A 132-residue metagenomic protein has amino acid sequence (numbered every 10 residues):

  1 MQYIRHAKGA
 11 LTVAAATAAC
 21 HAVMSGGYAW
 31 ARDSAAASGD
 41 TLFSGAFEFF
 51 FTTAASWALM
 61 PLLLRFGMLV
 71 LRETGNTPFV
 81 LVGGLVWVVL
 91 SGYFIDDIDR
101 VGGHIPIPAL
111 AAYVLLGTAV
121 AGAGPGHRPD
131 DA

Functional and structural regions predicted by a protein language model:
M1-I4: Short, Lys/Arg-rich, polar N-terminal cytosolic tail immediately upstream of the first transmembrane signal-anchor
A7-L11, F50-A55, P78-V82: Hydrophobic alpha-helical transmembrane segments
G9-T17, H21, A112-A132: Membrane-water interface at the C-terminal end of transmembrane alpha helices
A16-S56: Hydrophobic transmembrane helix segments
A18-A22, G83-I95: Aromatic-anchored segments of alpha-helical transmembrane domains
H21-D33, L64, M68, R72 (+1 more regions): Membrane-water interface at transmembrane helix exits
A58-W87: Loop-to-transmembrane helix junctions at the membrane interface
S91-P108: Membrane-helix boundary connector in multi-pass membrane proteins
